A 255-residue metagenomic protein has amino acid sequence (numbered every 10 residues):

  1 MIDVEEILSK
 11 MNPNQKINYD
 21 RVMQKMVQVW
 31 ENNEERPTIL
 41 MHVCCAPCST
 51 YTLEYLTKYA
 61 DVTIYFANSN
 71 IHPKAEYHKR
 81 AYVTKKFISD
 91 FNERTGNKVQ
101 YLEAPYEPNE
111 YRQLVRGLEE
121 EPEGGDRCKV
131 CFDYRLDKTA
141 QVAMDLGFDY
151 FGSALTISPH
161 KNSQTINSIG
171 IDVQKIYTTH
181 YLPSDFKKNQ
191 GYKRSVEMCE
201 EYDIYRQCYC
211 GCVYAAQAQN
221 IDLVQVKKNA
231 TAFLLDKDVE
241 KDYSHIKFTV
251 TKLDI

Functional and structural regions predicted by a protein language model:
I2-Y51, Y59-I255: Nucleotide-activated chemistry modules centered on ATP-dependent adenylation/adenylyltransferase
L56: Aromatic pocket-lining residues of Rossmann-like dinucleotide-binding sites
